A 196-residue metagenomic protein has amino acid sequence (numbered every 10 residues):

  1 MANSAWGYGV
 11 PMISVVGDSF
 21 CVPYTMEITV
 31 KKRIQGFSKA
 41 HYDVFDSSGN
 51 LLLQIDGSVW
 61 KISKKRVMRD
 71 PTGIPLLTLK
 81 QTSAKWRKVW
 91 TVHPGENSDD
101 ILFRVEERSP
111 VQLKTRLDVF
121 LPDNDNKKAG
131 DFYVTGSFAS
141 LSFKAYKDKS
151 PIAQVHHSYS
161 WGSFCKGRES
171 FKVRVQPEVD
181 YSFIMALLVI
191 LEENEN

Functional and structural regions predicted by a protein language model:
M1-K64, P71-I74, R87, S98-N196: Low-complexity or membrane-interfacial segments used for flexible interactions
L76-T78: Extended, compositionally simple hydrophobic/Ser/Thr-rich segments that build repetitive fibrous architectures
K80-T82: Extended, low-complexity, charged alpha-helical tracts that assemble into coiled-coils or amphipathic helices used
T91-H93: Domain-edge interaction signal
